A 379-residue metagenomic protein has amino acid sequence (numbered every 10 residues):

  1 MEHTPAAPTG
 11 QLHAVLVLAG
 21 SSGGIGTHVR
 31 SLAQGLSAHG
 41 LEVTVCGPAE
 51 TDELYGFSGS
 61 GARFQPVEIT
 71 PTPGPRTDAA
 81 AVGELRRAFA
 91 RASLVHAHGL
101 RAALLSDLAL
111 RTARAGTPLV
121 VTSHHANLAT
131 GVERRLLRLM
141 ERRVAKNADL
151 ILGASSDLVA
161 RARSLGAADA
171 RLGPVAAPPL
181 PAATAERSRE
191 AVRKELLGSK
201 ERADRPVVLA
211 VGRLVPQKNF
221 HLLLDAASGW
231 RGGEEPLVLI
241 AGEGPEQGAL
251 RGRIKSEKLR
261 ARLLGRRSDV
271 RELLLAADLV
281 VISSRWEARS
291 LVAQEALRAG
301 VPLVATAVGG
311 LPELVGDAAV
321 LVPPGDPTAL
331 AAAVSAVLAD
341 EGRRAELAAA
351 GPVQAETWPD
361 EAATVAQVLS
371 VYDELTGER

Functional and structural regions predicted by a protein language model:
Q11, V15-A79, L158-R163, G244-P245: N-terminal strand-loop element at the rim of the active site of nucleotide-sugar-dependent glycosyltransferases
G26-Q34, P206, A210-G229, P245-R251 (+1 more regions): A conserved mid-protein helix/loop that constitutes part of the nucleotide-sugar donor-binding site
A97-A103, S123: Short His-centered aromatic/hydrophobic patch
A148-L172, P179: A short, active-site helix/loop in glycosyltransferases that binds the activated sugar's phosphate group
R251-R267: Nucleotide-activated donor-binding/catalytic signature segment of Leloir-type glycosyltransferases, i.e., the conserved
R285: Aromatic "clamp/platform" in nucleotide-sugar-dependent glycosyltransferases that forms part of the donor/acceptor
P302-A305: Short hydrophobic beta-strand element within catalytic cores of glycosyltransferases and related nucleotide-activated
D317-T328, A336-G342: Conserved acidic donor-binding segment of nucleotide-sugar-dependent glycosyltransferases
